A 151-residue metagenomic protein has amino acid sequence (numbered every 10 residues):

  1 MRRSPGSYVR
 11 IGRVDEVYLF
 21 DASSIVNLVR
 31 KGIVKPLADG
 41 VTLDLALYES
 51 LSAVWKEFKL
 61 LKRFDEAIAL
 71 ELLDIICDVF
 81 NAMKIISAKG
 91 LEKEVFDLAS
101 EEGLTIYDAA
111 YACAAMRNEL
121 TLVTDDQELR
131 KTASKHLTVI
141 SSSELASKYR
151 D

Functional and structural regions predicted by a protein language model:
M1-V17, L43, E49, R117 (+1 more regions): Acidic, PIN/NYN-like endoribonuclease modules and their adjacent C-terminal/linker elements
S4-S7, M83-T121, D125-E128: Active-site neighborhoods of divalent-metal-dependent phosphate/nucleic-acid chemistry enzymes
V9-I25, D78-M83: An acidic intrinsically disordered interaction segment
S23, Y48-S52, D74: Internal, well-ordered alpha-helical scaffold/interface segments that support domain packing or protein-protein contacts
S23-G32, D125-L129: Short, polar loop motifs at secondary-structure junctions
V29-R63, A67-I68, K84-S87: PIN/NYN-family metal-dependent endoribonuclease catalytic core
L51-W55, C77, F96: Amphipathic alpha-helical segments within well-ordered protein domains
